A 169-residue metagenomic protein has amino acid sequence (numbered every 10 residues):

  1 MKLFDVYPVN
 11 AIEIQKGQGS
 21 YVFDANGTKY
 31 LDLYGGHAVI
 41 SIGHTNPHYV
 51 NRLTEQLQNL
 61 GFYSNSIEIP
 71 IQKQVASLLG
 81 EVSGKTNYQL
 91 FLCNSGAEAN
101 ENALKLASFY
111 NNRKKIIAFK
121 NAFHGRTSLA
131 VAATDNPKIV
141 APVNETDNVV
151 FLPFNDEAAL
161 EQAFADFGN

Functional and structural regions predicted by a protein language model:
M1-S20, Q56, L78: Active-site-adjacent loop/helix segments that line or gate small-molecule/cofactor pockets in enzymes
F4-V6, I14, Y34, N59 (+2 more regions): Short, functionally important structural connectors and interaction interfaces within domains
I12-Y34: Active-site and channel-lining beta-strand-loop segments that bind or position nucleotide-derived/phosphorylated
F23-D24, I42-G43, A132-A133: Short beta-strand-to-turn element immediately C-terminal to the catalytic PLP-Schiff-base lysine in fold type I
K29-R113: Glycine-rich loop-to-alpha-helix module at the N-terminal edge of alpha/beta enzyme cores
S77-G168: PLP-dependent aspartate aminotransferase-fold enzymes
